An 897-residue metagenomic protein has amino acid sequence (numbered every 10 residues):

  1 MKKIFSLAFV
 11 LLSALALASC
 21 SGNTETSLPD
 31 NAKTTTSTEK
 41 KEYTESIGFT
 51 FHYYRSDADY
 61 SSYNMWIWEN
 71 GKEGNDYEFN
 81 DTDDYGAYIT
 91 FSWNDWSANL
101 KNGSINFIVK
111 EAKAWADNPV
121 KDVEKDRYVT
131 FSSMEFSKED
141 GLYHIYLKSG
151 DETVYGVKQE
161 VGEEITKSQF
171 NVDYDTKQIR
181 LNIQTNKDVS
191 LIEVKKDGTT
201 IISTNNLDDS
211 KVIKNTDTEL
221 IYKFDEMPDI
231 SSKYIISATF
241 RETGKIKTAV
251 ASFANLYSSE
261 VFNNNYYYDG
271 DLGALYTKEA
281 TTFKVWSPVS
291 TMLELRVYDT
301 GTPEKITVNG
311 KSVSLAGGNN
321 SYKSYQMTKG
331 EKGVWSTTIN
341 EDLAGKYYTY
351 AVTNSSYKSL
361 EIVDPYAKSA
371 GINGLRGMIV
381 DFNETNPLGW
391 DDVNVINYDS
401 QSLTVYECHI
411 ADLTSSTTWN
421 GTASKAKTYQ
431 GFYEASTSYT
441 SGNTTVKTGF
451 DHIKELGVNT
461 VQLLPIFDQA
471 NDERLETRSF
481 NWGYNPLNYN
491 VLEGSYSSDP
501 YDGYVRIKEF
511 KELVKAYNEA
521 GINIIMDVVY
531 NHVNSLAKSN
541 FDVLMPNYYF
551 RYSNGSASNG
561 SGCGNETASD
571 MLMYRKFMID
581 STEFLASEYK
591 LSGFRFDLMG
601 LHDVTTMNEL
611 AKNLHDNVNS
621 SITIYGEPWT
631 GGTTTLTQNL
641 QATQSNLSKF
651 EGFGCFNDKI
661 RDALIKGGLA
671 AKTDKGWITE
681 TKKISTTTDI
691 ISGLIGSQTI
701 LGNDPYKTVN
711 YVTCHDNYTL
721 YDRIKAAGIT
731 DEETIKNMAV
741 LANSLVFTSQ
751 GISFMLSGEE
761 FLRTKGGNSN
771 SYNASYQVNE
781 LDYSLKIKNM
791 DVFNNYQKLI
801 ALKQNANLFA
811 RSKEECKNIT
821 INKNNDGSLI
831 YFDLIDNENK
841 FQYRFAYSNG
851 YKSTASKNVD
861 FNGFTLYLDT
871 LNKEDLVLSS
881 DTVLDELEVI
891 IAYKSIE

Functional and structural regions predicted by a protein language model:
A16-S19: C-terminal motif of bacterial Sec signal peptides marking the signal peptidase cleavage site
S21-N23: Bacterial signal peptide processing site
E39-D57, D84-Y85, S92-D175, I213-K278 (+4 more regions): The feature marks proteins involved in alpha-glucan
D57-S61, I183-S190, W286-M292, F861: Short proline/glycine-enriched turn/loop motifs at strand-loop junctions of beta-rich domains
L275-T291, N818-D860: Carbohydrate-binding surface patches
G345-K346, V877-E897: C-terminal beta-strand-rich structural cap/linker in extracellular carbohydrate-active enzymes
N373, G377-V380, E384, A611-K612 (+7 more regions): Conserved alpha/beta catalytic core and glycan-binding cleft of carbohydrate-active enzymes
I396, H409-Y589, H602-N619, T623: Substrate-binding/active-site clefts of carbohydrate-active enzymes
